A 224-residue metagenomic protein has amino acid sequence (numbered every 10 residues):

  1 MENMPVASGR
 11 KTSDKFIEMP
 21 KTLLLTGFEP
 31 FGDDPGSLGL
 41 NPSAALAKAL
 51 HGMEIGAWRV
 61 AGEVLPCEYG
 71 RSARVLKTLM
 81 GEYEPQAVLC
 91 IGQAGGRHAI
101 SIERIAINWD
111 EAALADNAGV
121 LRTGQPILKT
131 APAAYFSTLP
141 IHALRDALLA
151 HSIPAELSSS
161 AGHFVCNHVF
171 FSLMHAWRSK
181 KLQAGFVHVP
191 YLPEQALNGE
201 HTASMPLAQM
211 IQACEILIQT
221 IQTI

Functional and structural regions predicted by a protein language model:
E2-P5, S13-A161, H175-R178, T202-I224: N-terminal catalytic or cofactor-binding beta/alpha core of small enzyme domains
S101, V169-F170, N198: A short secondary-structure junction signal
H151-R178, A184-P190, E194: Active-site-proximal C-terminal subdomain of hydrolase catalytic domains
Q195-L197, S204-M205: Short terminal or interdomain "cap/linker" segment that borders an active site or interface and mediates
